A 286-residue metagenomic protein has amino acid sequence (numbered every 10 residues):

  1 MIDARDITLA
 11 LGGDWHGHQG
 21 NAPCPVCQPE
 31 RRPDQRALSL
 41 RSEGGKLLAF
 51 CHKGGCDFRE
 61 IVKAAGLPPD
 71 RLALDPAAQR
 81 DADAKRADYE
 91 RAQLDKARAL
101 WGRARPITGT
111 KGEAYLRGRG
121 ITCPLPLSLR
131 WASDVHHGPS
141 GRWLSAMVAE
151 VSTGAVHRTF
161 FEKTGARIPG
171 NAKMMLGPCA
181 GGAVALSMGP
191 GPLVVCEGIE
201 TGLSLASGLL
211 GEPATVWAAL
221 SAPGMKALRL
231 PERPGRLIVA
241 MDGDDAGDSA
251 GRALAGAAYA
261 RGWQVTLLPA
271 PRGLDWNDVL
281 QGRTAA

Functional and structural regions predicted by a protein language model:
M1-R119, P124, D245-S249, Y259 (+1 more regions): Non-catalytic accessory segments of DNA primases and related replication-initiation nucleases
C24, C51, L116, A149 (+4 more regions): Terminal peptide-recognition signature
L74, A218-S221, Q264-L274: A generic structural motif
T122-P139: Short, basic/aromatic recognition patches
H137-E232: Phosphate-handling DNA/RNA-contact segment within nucleic-acid enzymes
V195, G235-A246, P269: Acidic beta-strand-to-loop metal/phosphate-binding motif
P223-G224, M241-G251, R272: Acidic, metal-coordinating catalytic cores used for nucleic-acid/nucleotide bond scission and strand-transfer chemistry
L230-G235, N277-A286: Short, surface-exposed amphipathic charged segments that create phosphate/polyanion-binding patches used for binding
